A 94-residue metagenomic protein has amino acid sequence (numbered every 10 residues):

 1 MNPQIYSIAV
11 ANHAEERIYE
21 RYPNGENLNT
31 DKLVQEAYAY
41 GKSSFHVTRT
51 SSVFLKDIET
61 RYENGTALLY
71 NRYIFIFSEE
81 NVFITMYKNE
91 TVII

Functional and structural regions predicted by a protein language model:
M1-I94: Ribonuclease/tRNase effector modules and their secretory precursors
